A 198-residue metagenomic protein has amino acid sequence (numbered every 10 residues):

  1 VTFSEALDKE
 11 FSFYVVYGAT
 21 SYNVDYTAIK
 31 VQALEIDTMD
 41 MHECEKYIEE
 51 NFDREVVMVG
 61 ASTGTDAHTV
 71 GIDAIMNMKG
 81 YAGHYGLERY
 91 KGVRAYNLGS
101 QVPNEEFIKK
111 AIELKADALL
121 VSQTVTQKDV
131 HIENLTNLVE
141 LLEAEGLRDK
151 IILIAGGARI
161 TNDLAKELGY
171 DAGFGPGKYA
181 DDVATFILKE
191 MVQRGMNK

Functional and structural regions predicted by a protein language model:
V1-K198: Domain-level signal for soluble alpha/beta catalytic cores
